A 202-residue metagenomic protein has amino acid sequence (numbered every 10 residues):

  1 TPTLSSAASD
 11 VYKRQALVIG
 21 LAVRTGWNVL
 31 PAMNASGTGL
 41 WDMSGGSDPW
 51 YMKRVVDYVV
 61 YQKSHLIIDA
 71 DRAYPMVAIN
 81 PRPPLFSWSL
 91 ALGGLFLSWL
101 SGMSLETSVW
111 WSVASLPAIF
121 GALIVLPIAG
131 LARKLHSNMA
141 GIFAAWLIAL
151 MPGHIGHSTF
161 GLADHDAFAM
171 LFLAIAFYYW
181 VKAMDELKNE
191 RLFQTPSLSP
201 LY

Functional and structural regions predicted by a protein language model:
T1-A8, Y12: Single conserved hydrophobic/aromatic residue that forms the stacking wall/gate of nucleotide- or nucleobase-binding
K13-A16, A35-L40, D69-V77, S108-V113 (+1 more regions): Short linear capping/connector segments at secondary-structure termini
A16-R24, M103, L116-K134, A140-Y202: Membrane-embedded helix bundles of polyisoprenyl
T25-A70, A91, L95: Extracytoplasmic loop-helix module adjacent to an early transmembrane segment
M43, I67, R72-N80, G156-T159 (+1 more regions): Catalytic cores of eukaryotic secretory-pathway lumenal/extracellular enzymes that build and remodel glycoconjugates
G45, Y74-R82, F86, L105-A129 (+1 more regions): Transmembrane alpha-helical segments of multi-pass membrane glycosylation machinery that act on lipid-linked glycans
W50-R54, P84, W88, A114 (+2 more regions): Generic recognition of stable, solvent-exposed alpha-helical segments in well-folded globular domains
Y51-V59, Y74-S104: Short hydrophobic/aromatic helix or loop-helix immediately within or flanking a transmembrane segment in polytopic
